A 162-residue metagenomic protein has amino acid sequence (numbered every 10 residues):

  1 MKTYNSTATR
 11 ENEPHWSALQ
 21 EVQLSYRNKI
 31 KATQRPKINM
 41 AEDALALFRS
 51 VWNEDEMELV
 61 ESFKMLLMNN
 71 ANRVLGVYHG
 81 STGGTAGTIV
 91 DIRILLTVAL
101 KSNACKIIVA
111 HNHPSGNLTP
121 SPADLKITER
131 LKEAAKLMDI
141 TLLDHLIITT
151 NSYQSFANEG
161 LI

Functional and structural regions predicted by a protein language model:
K2-N28, A46, A71, S81 (+1 more regions): Active-site-proximal loop/helix of nucleotide/amide-processing enzymes and allied scaffolds
Q34-I94, V98: Glycine-rich, small/polar surface segments that engage phosphate groups of diverse ligands
